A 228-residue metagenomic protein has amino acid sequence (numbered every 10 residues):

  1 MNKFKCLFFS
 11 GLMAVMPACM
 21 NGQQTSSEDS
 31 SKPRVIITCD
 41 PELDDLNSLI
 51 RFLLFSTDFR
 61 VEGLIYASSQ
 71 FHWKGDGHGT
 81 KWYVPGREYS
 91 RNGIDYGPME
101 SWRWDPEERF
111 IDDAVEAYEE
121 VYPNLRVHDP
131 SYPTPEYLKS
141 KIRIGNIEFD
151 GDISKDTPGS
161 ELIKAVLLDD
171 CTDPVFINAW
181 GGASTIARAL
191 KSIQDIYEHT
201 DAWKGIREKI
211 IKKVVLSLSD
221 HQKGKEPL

Functional and structural regions predicted by a protein language model:
M1-T25: Bacterial Sec-dependent N-terminal signal peptides
N21-L228: N-terminal acidic, glycine/proline-rich low-complexity segments
